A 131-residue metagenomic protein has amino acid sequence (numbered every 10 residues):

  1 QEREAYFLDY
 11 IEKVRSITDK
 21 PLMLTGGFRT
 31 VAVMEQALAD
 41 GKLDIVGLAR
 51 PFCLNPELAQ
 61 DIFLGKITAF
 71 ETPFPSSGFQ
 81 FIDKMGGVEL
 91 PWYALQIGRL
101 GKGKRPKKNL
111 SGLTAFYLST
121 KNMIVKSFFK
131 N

Functional and structural regions predicted by a protein language model:
Q1-N131: Flavin-dependent oxidoreductase catalytic cores
